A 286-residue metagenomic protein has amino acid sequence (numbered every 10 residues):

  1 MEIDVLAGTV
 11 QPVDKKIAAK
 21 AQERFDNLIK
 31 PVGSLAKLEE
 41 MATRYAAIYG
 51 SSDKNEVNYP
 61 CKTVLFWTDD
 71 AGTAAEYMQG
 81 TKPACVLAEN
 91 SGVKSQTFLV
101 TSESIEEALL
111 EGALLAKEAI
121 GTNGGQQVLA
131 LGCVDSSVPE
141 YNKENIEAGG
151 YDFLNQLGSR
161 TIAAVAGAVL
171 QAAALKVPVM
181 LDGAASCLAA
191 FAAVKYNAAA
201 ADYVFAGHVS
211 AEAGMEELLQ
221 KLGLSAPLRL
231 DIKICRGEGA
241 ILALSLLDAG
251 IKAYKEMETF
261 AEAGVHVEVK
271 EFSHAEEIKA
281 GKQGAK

Functional and structural regions predicted by a protein language model:
M1-K286: N-terminal loops that bind phosphate or other acidic moieties and the adjacent beta-alpha structural core
